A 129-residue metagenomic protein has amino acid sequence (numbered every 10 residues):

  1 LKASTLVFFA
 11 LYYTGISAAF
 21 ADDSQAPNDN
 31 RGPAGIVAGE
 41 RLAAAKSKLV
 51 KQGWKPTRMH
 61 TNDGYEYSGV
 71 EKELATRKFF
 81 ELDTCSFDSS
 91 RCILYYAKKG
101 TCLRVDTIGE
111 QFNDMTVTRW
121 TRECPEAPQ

Functional and structural regions predicted by a protein language model:
S4-G15: Bacterial N-terminal signal peptides
S17-A21: Boundary at the C-terminal end of the N-terminal hydrophobic targeting segment
D22-E73: N-terminal secretory signal peptides
G53-G100: A cross-family detector of function-defining hotspots
D88, Y95, V105, A127-P128: General secretory precursor processing signal
K99-E110: Low-complexity, intrinsically disordered Gly/Pro/Thr-rich segments
I108-Q129: A short, surface-exposed interaction/processing loop segment used at functional sites
